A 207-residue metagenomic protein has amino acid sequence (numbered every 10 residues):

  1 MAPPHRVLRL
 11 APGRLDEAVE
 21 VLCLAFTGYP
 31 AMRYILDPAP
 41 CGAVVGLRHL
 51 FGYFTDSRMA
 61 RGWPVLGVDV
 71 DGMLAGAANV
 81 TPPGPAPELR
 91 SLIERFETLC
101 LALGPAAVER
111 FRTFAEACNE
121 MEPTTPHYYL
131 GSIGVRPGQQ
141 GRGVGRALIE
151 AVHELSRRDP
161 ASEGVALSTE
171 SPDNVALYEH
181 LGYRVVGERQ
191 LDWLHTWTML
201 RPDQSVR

Functional and structural regions predicted by a protein language model:
M1-D16, L24: Conserved N-terminal entry element of GNAT/NAT acetyltransferase domains
G46-L66, T125-Y129: A short helix-loop-beta-strand connector motif used in the catalytic cores of GNAT acetyltransferases and, in some
A60-A78: Conserved beta-hairpin
N79-G134, Q140: Conserved acyl-donor/pantetheine-binding loop and adjacent beta-alpha core of acyl/acetyltransferases and related
T124-G131, S156-E170: Conserved GNAT acetyl-CoA-binding A-motif
G131-Q140, A166-A176, D192-W193: Conserved beta-strand-loop-alpha-helix junction that forms the acyl-donor binding cleft
S132-V135, G141-L155, H180: Conserved acetyl-CoA-binding loop-helix of GNAT-fold acetyltransferases
R146, R158-A161, S171-E188, D192-H195: Conserved active-site alpha-helix within GNAT-family acetyltransferase domains
